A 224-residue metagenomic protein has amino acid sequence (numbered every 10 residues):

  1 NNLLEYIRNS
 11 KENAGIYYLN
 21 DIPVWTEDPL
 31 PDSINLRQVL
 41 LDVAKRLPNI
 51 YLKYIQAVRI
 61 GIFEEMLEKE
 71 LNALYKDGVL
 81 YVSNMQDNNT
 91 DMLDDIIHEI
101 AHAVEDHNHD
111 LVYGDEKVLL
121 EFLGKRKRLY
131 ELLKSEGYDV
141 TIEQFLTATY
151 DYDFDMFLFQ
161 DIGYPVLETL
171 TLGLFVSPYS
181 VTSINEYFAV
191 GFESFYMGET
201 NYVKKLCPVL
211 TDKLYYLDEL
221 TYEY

Functional and structural regions predicted by a protein language model:
N1-P31, R59-E64, L93, F159-L172 (+3 more regions): Non-catalytic architectural context of zinc metalloproteases
Y6-I7, D42, D77, N84 (+2 more regions): Active-site hotspot residues in diverse enzymes, especially metal/ion-binding acidic/histidine motifs
S10-T90, G114, L132-F145: Auxiliary, metal-adjacent structural segments of Zn-dependent hydrolase domains
L40-Y51, I100, V104, F192 (+1 more regions): Hydrophobic, Leu/Ile/Phe/Ala-enriched alpha-helical segments that form helix-helix packing faces
T90-D91, R126: Short, surface-exposed coil-to-beta transition loops
L93, E99-L119: Catalytic Zn2+-binding segment of zinc metalloproteases
V118-V166: Low-complexity, serine/threonine/proline-enriched polar segments
Y150-Y224: Pan-zinc metallopeptidase signature
